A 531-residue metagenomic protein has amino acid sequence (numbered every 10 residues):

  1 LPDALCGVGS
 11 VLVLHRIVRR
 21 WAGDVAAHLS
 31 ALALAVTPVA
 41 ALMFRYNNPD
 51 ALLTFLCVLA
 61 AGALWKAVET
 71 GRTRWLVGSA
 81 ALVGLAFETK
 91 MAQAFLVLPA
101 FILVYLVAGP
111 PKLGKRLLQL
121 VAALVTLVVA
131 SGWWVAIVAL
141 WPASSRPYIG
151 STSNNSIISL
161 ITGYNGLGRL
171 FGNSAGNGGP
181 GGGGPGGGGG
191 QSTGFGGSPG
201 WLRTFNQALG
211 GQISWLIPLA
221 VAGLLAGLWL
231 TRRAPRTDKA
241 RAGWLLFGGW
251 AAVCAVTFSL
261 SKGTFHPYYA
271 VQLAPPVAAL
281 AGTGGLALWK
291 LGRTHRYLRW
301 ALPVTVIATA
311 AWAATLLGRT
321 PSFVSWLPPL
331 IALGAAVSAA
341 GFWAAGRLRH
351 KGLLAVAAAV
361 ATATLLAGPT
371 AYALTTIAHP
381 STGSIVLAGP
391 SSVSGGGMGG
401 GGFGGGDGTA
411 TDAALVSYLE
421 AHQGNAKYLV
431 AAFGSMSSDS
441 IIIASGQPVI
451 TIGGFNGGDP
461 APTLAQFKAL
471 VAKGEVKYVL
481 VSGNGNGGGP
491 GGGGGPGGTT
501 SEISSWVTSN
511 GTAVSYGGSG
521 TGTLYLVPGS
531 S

Functional and structural regions predicted by a protein language model:
L1-W21: Transmembrane-helix motifs of polytopic, lipid-linked glycan transferases
D3, V39, R45-L52, T89-M91: Short acidic/glycine- and proline-prone juxtamembrane loop motifs at membrane-interface regions of multi-pass membrane
V13, L53-T70, L82-V83, L280: Specific aromatic-rich, kink-prone transmembrane helix
L14-V36: Transmembrane-helix signature of polytopic, membrane-embedded enzymes that assemble or transfer cell-envelope glycans
W21, A60-W75, Y105-L106, G285-L288: Membrane-interface transmembrane helices that cradle and orient dolichyl/undecaprenyl
E69-G84, P303-V306: Short hydrophobic alpha-helices at membrane interfaces in multi-pass membrane enzymes
F95-V128, A332-A345: Perimembrane helix-loop-helix junctions
Q119-G196, G200-T204, L365-G395: Aromatic-rich transmembrane-lumenal/periplasmic boundary elements in polytopic membrane proteins
